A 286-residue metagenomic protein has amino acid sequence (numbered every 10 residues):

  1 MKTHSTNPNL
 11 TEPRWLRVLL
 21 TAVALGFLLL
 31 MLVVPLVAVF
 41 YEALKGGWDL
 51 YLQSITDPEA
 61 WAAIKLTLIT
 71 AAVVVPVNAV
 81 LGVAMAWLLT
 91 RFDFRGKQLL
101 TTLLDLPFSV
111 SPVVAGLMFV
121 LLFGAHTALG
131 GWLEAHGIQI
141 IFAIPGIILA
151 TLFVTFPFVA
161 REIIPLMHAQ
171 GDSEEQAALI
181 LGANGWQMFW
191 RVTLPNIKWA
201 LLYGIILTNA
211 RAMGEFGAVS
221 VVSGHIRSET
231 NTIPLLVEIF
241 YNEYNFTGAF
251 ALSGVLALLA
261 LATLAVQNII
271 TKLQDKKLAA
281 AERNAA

Functional and structural regions predicted by a protein language model:
T3-H4, P8-E12, V73-L104, L117-L121 (+3 more regions): Transmembrane-helix boundary motif in ABC transporter permease subunits
T3-R14, V18, V39-P76, R91-F92 (+1 more regions): Periplasmic/extracellular loop-to-transmembrane helix junction in inner-membrane transport proteins
H4-L10, W48-T56, W61, G96-K97 (+3 more regions): Membrane-interfacial helix termini and adjacent extracytoplasmic/periplasmic loops of multi-pass transporters
E12, L19-A22, V34, A38 (+4 more regions): C-terminal transmembrane helix and the adjacent membrane-cytosol boundary/short C-terminal tail of inner/organellar
V23-F27, P76, L106, F153-G171 (+3 more regions): Transmembrane alpha-helices
L30, K65, I69-L81, M85 (+5 more regions): Hydrophobic alpha-helical transmembrane segments of multipass integral membrane proteins, especially permease/channel
I55-P58, F216-V266, I270, A286: Interhelical loop and adjacent transmembrane-helix boundary motif in polytopic membrane transport permeases
F108-G116: Transmembrane alpha-helices and adjacent helix-loop boundaries
